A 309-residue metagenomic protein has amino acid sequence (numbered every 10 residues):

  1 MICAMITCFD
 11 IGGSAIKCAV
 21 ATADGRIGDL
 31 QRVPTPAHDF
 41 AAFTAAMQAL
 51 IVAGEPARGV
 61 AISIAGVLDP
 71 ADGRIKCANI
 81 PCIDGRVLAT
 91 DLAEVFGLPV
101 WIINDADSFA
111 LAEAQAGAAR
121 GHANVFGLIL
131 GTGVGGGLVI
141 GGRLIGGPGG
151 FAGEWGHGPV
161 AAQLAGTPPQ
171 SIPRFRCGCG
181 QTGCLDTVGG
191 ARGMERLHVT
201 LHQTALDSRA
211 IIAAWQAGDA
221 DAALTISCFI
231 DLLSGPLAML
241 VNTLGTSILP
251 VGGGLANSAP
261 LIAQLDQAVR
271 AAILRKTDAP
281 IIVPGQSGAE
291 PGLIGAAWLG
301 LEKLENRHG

Functional and structural regions predicted by a protein language model:
M1-A61, D69-D72, T90-L98, A112-H122 (+1 more regions): ATP-binding/phosphotransfer module of carbohydrate and carboxylate kinases, centering on a glycine-rich
D10, A61-A65, G127-G133, G137-V139: Short beta-strand segments
L30-R32, A78, G147: Residue-level detector of high-confidence beta-strand sites
G73-D84: A charged helix-plus-loop insertion that forms the helical arch/lid used to bind and gate nucleic-acid substrates
V100-N104: General beta-strand structural signal in soluble alpha/beta enzymes
F109-Q115, G135-L138, H157-P159: Adenylate-forming
F151-W155: Structural signature of FAD isoalloxazine-binding scaffolds in flavoprotein oxidoreductases
